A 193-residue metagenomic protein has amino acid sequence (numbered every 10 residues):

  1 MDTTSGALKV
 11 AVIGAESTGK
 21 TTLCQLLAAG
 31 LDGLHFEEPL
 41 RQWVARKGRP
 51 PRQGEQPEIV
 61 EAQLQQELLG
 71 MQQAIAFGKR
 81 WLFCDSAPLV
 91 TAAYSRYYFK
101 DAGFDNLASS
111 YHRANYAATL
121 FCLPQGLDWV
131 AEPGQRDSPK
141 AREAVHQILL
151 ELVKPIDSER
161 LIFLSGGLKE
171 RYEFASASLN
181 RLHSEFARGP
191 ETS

Functional and structural regions predicted by a protein language model:
M1-A7: Phosphate-binding P-loop
V12: Hydrophobic anchor at the beta1->P-loop junction of P-loop NTPases
E16: The conserved Walker
K20: Conserved lysine of the Walker
Q25-L68: Conserved substrate/cofactor phosphate-moiety recognition/catalytic segment in nucleotide-dependent phosphotransferases
E58-A114, L123, W129: Glycine-rich phosphate-binding loop used to anchor ATP phosphates in small-molecule kinases, encompassing both
F99-E170, H183, A187-T192: A glycine- and Lys/Arg-enriched "phosphate-lid" helix/loop adjacent to the NTP-binding pocket of small-molecule kinases
